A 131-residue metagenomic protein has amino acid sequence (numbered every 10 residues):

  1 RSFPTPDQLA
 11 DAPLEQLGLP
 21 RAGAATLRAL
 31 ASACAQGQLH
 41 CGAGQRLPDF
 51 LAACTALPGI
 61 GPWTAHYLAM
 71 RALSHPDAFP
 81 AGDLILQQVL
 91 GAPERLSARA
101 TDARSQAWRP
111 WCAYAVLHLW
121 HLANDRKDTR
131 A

Functional and structural regions predicted by a protein language model:
R1-A131: HhH-family (HhH-GPD) DNA N-glycosylase catalytic core used in base-excision repair
